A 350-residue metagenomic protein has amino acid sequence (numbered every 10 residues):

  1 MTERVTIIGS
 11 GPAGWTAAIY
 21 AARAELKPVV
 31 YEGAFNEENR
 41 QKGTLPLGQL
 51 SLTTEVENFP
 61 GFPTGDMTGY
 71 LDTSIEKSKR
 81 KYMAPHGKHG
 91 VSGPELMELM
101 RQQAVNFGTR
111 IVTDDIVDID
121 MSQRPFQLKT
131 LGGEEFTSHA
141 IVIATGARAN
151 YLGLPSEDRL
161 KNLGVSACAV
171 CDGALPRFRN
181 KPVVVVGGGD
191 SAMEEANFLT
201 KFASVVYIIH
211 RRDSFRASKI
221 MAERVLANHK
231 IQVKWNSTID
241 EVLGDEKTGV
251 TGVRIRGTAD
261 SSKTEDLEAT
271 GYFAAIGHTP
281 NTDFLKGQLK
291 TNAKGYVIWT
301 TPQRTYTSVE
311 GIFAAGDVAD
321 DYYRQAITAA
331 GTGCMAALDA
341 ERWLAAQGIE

Functional and structural regions predicted by a protein language model:
M1-A13, K181-V186: Beta1/beta-strand and adjacent pyrophosphate-binding region of the FAD-binding site in flavoprotein oxidoreductases
T2-R4, T113-D114, R179-K181, N236 (+1 more regions): Phosphate-coordination loops involved in phosphoryl transfer and adenosine-cofactor binding
V5-I7, P12-F107, M193-K219, N292: Beta1-alpha1 glycine-rich phosphate/pyrophosphate-binding loop at the start of Rossmann-like nucleotide-binding domains
R23, L45, R159-R177, A275-Y323 (+3 more regions): FAD-site-proximal beta/loop scaffold in flavoenzymes
L71-D72, E76-S78, E95-S122, L128-T130 (+3 more regions): A Rossmann-like FAD-binding core segment of flavoenzymes
I111-D114, I119-M121, F126-L131, H139-I141 (+1 more regions): Glycine/small-residue-rich loop that forms an oxyanion/phosphate-binding "nest" at active or ligand-binding sites
A144-G146, Y151-G153, V186, A275-I276 (+2 more regions): Short, well-ordered coil/turn residues at beta-beta hairpins and beta-strand->alpha-helix junctions within
A147-F202, I298-P302: Glycine-rich dinucleotide-binding loop and its adjacent helix/turn
